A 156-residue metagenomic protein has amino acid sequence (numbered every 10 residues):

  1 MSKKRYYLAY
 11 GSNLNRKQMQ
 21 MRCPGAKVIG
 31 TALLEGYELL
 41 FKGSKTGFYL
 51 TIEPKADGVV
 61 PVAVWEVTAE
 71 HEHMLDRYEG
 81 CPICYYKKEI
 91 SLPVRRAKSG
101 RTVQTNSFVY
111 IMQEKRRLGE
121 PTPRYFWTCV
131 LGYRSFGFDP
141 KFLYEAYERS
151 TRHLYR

Functional and structural regions predicted by a protein language model:
S2-R156: Glycine-aromatic micro-motifs
